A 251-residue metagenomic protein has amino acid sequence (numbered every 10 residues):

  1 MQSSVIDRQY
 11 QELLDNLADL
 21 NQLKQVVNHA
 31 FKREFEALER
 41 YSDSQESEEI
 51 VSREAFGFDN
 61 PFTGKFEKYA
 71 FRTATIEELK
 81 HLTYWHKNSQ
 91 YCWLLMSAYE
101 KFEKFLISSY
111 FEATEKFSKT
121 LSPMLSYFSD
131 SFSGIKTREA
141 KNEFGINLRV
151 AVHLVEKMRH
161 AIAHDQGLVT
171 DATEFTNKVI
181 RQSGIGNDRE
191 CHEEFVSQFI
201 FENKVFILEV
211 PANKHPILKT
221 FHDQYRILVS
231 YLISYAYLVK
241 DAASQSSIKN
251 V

Functional and structural regions predicted by a protein language model:
M1-I107, E139, G145-K157, T173-V251: Extended intrinsically disordered or low-complexity regions, especially N/C-terminal cytosolic tails and loops, rather
L106-K157, H164-D165, S183: Short non-catalytic regulatory patches outside canonical folded cores
F111-K116, L168, A243-K249: Surface-exposed helix-capping loop/turn segments at secondary-structure junctions
A163-H164, L168-E174: Substrate-binding/catalytic groove segments of enzymes that remodel or degrade extracellular structural polymers
